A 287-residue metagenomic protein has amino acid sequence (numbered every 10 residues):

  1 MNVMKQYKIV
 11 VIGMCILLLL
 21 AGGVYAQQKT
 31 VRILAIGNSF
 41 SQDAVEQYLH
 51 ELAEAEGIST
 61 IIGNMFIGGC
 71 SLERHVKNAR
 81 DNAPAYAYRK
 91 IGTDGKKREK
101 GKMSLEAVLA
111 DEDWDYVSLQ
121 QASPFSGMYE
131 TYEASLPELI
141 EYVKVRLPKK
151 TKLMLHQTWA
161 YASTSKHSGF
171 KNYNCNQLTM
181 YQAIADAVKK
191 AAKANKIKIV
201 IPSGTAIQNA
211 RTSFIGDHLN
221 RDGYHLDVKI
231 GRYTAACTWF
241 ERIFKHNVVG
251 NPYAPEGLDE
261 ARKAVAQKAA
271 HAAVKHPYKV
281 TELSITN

Functional and structural regions predicted by a protein language model:
N2-V11: Bacterial N-terminal signal peptides that target proteins for export
V11-A21: Bacterial N-terminal signal peptides
G22-A26: Sec/Tat signal peptide C-region and signal peptidase I cleavage site
K29, L219, G223-N287: Conserved catalytic region of serine esterases and O-acyltransferases that act on ester linkages in lipids
T30-R32, I61: Residues that mark the start of a beta-strand
D43-Y132: Conserved SGNH/GDSL esterase-like catalytic core that processes O-acyl groups on lipids and polysaccharides
E46-H50, E133-I140, A185, A236 (+1 more regions): Extracytoplasmic/secreted envelope proteins and their assembly/folding machinery, especially bacterial periplasmic
G101-V228, E241: Alpha-helical cap/lid subdomain in secreted, periplasmic, or secretory-pathway luminal O-acyl-processing enzymes
